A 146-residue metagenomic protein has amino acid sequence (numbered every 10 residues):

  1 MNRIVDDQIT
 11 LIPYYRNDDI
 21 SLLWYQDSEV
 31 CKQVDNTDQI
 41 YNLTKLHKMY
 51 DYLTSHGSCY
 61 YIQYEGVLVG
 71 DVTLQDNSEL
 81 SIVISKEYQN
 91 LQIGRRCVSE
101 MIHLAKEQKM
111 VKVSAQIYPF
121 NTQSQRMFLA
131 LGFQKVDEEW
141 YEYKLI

Functional and structural regions predicted by a protein language model:
M1-D51: A short, well-structured alpha-helix characteristic of acyl/acetyltransferase catalytic modules
R3, F120, Q134-I146: C-terminal "cap" of GNAT-fold acetyltransferases
Y14, I84, I117: Hydrophobic adenine-recognition pocket in adenosine-nucleotide-binding enzymes
N36-E87: Acetyl-CoA-dependent GNAT
Y88, Q92-E100: Conserved acetyl-CoA pyrophosphate-binding loop and the N-cap/start of the following alpha-helix in GNAT-like
R95, P119-D137: Conserved active-site alpha-helix within GNAT-family acetyltransferase domains
E107-I117: Conserved GNAT acetyl-CoA-binding A-motif
